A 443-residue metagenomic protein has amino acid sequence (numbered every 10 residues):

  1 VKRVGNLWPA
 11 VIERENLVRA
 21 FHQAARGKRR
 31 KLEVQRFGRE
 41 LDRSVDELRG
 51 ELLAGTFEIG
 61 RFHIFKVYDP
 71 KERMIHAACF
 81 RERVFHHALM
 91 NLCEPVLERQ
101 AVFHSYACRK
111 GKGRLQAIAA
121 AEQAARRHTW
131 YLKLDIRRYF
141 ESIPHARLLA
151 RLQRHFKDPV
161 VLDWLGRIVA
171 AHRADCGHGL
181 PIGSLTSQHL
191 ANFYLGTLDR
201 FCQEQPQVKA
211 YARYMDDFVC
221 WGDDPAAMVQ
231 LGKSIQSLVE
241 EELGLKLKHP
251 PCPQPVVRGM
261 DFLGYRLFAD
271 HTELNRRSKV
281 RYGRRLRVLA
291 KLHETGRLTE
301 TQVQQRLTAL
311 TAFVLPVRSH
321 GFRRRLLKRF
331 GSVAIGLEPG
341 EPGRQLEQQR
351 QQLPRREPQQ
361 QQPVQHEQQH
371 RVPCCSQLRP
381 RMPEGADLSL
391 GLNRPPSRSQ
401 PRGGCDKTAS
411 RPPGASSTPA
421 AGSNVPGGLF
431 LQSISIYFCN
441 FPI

Functional and structural regions predicted by a protein language model:
V1-K157, H172-R173: Conserved two-metal-ion catalytic palm core of "right-hand" nucleic acid polymerases, unifying RNA-dependent RNA
S44, E51-L52, F103-H104, R109 (+4 more regions): Conserved polymerase palm-domain catalytic core
A78, H87, A171, A226-Q230 (+1 more regions): Right-hand nucleic-acid polymerase module
Q236-G244: A common structural junction motif
E338-C405, S417: Disulfide-stabilized, aromatic/cysteine-rich ligand-recognition loop
N393, S397-R398, K407, R411-S417 (+2 more regions): Short, positively charged low-complexity motifs
F438-P442: Short, intrinsically disordered C-terminal tails of secreted or membrane-associated proteins
